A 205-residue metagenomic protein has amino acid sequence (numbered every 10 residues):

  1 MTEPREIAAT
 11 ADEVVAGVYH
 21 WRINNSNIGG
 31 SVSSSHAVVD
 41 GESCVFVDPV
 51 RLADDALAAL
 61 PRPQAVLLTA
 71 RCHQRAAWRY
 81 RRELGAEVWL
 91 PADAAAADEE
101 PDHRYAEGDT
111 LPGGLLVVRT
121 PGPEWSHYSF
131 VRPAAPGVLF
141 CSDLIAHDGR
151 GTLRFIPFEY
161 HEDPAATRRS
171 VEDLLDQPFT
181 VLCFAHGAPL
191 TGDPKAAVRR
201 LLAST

Functional and structural regions predicted by a protein language model:
T2-E6, T10-A11, S26, E42-F46 (+3 more regions): Metallo-beta-lactamase
V15-R22, P112-V118: Short, hydrophobic/aromatic-rich segments at coil-to-beta transitions
H20-A65, A96-E100: Pre-active-site segment of Zn-dependent metallo-hydrolases
N27-I28, P49-A53, A70-H73, G122-W125: Short beta->alpha connector loops
R51-D93: Active-site metal-binding motif and surrounding structural segment of the metallo-beta-lactamase
A77-W78, A97-R104, G149-G151: Short, charged, surface-exposed secondary-structure boundary motifs
E83-L84, E100, P178: Short, structured coil segments at secondary-structure junctions
D102-P112: Short acidic-hydrophobic, aromatic-tinged amphipathic segments that line or gate anion-handling sites
